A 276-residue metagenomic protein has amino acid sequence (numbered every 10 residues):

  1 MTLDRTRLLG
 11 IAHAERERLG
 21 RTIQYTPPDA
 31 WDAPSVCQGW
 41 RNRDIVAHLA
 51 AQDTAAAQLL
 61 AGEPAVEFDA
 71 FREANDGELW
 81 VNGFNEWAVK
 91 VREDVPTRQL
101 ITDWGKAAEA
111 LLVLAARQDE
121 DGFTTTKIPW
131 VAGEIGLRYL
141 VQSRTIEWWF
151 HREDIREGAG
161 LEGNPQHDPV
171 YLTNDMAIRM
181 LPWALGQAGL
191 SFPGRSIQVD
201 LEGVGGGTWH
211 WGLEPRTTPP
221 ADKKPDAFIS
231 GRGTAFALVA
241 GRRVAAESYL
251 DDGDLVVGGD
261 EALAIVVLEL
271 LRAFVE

Functional and structural regions predicted by a protein language model:
M1-A47, A56: An N-terminal domain-cap segment
M1-R7, A55-A110: Short, helix-capping/interhelical loops that line the mouth of catalytic, cofactor-, or ligand-binding pockets
L8-E15, L100-D103, A107, L140-R144 (+1 more regions): Amphipathic alpha-helix face/heptad-repeat signature
R16, G20, Q24, D53-A57 (+2 more regions): Structural signal for well-ordered, non-membrane alpha-helices
Q24-S35, E109-Y139: Acidic interhelical loop/turn segments
D32-N75, K127-G186, F236: Short, contiguous alpha-helical
V170-W209: A glycine-rich beta-turn/hairpin centered on an aromatic-Pro dipeptide
A221-E276: C-terminal interaction segments
